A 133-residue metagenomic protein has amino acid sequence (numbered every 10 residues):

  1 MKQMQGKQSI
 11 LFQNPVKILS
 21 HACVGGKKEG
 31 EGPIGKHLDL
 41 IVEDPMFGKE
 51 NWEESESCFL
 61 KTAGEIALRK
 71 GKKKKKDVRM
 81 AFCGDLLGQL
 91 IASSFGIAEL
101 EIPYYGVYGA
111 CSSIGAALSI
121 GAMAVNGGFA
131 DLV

Functional and structural regions predicted by a protein language model:
M1-Y105: Conserved "HGTGT" condensation-loop signature of ketosynthase/thiolase-family condensing enzymes that catalyze
Y108-V133: Active-site-proximal alpha-helical scaffold in enzymes
